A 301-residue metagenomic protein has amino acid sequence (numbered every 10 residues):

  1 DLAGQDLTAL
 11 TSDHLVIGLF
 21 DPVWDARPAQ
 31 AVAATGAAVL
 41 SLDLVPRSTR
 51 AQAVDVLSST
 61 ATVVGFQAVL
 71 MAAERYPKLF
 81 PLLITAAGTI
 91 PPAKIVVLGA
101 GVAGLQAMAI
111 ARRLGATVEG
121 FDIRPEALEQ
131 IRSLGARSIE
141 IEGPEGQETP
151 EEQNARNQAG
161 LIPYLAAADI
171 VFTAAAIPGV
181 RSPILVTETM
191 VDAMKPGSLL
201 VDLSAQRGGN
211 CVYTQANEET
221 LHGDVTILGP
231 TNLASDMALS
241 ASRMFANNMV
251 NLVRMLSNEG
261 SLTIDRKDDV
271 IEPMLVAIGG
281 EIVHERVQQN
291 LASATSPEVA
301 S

Functional and structural regions predicted by a protein language model:
D1-A31: An N-terminal-biased, well-structured beta-alpha scaffold segment characteristic of Rossmann-like dinucleotide-binding
L2, P144-V171, A175-D192, P230: A structured beta-alpha segment of the ubiquitous adenosine-cofactor-binding alpha/beta core
S12, A166-A167, K195-P196: Alpha-helix C-terminal capping/helix-to-coil transition sites in glycosyltransferase folds
F20-V54, V180-M237: Rossmann-fold NAD(P)-binding glycine/threonine-rich loop
V23, V63, G101-V102: Residue-level detector of alpha-helix initiation sites
D43-A87, C211-A300: Adenosine-phosphate binding glycine-rich loop
L79-A168: Glycine-rich phosphate/diphosphate-binding loop of Rossmann-like nucleotide-binding domains
A103-I110, L128, A174-A175, G179-L185 (+1 more regions): Short glycine/serine/threonine-rich phosphate/pyrophosphate-binding segments that cradle anionic phosphate groups
